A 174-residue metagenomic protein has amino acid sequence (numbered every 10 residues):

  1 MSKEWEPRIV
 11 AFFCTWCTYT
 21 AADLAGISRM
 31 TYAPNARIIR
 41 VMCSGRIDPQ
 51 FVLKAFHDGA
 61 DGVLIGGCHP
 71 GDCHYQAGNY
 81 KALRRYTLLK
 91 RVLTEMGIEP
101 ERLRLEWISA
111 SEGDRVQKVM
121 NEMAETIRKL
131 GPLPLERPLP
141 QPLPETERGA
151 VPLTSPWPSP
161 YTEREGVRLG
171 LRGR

Functional and structural regions predicted by a protein language model:
M1-P142, P152-L153, T162, G166-R174: Iron-sulfur-associated redox domains of electron-transfer enzymes in respiratory and anaerobic energy metabolism
